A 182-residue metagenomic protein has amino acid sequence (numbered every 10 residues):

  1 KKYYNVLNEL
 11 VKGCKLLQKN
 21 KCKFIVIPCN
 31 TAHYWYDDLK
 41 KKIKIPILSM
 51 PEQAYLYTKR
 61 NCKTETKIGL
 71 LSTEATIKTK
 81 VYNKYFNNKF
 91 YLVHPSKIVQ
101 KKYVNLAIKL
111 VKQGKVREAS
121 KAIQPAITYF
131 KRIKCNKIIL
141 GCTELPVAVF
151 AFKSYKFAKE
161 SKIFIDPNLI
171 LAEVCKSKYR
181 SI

Functional and structural regions predicted by a protein language model:
K1-I182: Non-catalytic structural scaffold of enzyme domains
